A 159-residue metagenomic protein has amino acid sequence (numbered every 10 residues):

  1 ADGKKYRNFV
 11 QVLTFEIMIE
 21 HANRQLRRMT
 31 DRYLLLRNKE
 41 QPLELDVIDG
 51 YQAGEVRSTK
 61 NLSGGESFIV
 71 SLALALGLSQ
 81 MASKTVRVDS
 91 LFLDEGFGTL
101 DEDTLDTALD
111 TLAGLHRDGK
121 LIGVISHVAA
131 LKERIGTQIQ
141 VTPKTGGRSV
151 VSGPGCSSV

Functional and structural regions predicted by a protein language model:
A1-V159: Terminal ABC-like ATPase head and other globular end-domains that cap long coiled-coil arms in SMC/Rad50/SbcC-family
